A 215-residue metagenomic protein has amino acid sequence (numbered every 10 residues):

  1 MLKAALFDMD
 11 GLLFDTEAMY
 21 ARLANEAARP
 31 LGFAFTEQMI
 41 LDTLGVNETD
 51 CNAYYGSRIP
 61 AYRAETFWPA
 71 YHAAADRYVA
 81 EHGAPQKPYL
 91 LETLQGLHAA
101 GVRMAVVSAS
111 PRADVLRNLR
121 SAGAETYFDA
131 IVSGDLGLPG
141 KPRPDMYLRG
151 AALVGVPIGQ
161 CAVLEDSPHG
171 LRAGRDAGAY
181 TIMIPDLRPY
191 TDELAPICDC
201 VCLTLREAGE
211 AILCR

Functional and structural regions predicted by a protein language model:
M1-D42: Active-site neighborhood of HAD-like aspartate-dependent phosphohydrolases
M1-K3, Q95-H98, P111-R215: Asp-based, Mg2+/Mn2+-dependent phosphohydrolase catalytic module
L13, Q86, M104, V163-L164: Conserved SAM-binding loop
E26-L31, E92-V102: A short, Lys/Arg-enriched amphipathic alpha-helix followed by its capping loop at the start of a domain
A27-A28, N47-A61, N118, G150-A151: Helix-loop "lid/cap" segments that line or gate small-molecule binding pockets
F33-L41, P60-P69, Y127, I158: Short, surface-exposed acidic
Y54-E92, A100: Metal-dependent phosphoesterase signature
